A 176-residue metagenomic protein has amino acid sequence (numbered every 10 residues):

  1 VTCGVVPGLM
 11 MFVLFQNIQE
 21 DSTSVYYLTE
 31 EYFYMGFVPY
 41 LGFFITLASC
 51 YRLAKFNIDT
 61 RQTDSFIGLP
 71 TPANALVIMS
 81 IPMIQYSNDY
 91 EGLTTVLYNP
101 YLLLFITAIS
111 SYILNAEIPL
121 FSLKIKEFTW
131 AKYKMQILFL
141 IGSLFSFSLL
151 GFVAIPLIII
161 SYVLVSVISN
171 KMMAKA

Functional and structural regions predicted by a protein language model:
V1-A54: Multi-pass membrane catalytic core of lipid/isoprenoid biosynthesis enzymes
F43-T46, F56-D59, F105-S110: Homeobox/homeodomain signature
R52-I58, T63-S65: Contiguous mid-protein beta-loop-alpha structural module that forms a pocket-lining wall or clamp of enzyme active
T63-A176: C-terminal membrane-associated helical module and adjoining short loops/tails
